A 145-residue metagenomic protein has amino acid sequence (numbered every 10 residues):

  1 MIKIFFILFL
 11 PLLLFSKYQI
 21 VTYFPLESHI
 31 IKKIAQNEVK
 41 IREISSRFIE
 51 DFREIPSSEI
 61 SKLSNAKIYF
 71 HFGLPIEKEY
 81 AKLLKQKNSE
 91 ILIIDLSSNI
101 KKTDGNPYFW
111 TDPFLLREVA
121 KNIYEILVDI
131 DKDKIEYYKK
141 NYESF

Functional and structural regions predicted by a protein language model:
K3-F15: Sec-dependent N-terminal signal peptides
S16-F145: Extracytoplasmic metal-acquisition and chelation regions
